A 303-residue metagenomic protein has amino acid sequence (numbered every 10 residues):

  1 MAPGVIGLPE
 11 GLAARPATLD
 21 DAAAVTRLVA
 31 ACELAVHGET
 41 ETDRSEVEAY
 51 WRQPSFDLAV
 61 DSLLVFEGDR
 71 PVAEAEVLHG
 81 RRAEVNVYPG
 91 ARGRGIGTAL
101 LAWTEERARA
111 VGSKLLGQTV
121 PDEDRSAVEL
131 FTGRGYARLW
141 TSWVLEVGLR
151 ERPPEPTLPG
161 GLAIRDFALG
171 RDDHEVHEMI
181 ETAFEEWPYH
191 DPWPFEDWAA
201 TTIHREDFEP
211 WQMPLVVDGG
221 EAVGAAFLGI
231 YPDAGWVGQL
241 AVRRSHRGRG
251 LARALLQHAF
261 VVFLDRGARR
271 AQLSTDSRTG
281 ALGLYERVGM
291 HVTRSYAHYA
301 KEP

Functional and structural regions predicted by a protein language model:
M1-G7, R70-P71, L78-L162, A297-K301: Acyl-donor-binding surface of acyltransferase catalytic domains
M1-Y50, T157-P192: Short amphipathic alpha-helix that is part of the acyltransferase structural core
L19-A22, R27-V111, V120-D122, D218-G219 (+2 more regions): Conserved donor-binding loop and adjoining core beta-sheet/short helix segment in diverse acyl/aminoacyl transferases
G93-E106, V242, G248-V261, D265 (+1 more regions): Conserved acetyl-CoA-binding loop-helix of GNAT-fold acetyltransferases
T132-P153, Q257-V261, A268-P303: Active-site/acyl-donor-binding loops of N-acyltransferases
I180-E181, A199, M213-P214, A226-G229 (+8 more regions): Generic hydrophobic alpha-helical scaffold/packing signal
F184-R244, A252-R253: Phosphate-binding active sites in nucleotide-utilizing proteins
